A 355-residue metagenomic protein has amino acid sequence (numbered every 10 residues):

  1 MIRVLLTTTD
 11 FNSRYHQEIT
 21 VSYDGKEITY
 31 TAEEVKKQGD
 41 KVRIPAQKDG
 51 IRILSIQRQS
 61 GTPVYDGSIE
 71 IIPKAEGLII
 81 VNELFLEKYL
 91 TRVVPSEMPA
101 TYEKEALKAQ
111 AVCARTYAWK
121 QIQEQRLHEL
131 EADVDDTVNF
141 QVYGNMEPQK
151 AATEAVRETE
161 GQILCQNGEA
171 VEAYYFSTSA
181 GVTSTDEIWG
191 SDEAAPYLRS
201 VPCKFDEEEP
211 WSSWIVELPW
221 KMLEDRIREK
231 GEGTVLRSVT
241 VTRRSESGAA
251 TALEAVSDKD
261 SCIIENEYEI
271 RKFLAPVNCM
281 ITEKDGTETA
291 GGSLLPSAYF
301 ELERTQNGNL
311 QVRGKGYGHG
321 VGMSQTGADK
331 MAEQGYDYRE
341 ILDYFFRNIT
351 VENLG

Functional and structural regions predicted by a protein language model:
M1-G355: Conserved, single-site charged/polar hotspot
